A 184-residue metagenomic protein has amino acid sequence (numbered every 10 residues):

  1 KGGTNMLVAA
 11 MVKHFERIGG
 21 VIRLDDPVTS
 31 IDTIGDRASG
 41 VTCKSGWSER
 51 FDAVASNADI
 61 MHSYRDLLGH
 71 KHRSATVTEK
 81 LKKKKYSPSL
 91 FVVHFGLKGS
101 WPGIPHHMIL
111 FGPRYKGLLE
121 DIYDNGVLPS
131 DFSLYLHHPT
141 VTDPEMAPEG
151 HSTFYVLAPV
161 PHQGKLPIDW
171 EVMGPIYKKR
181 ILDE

Functional and structural regions predicted by a protein language model:
K1-K13, R23-D25, I168-Y177: Short beta-strand to alpha-helix junction loop
L7, F91, S152: Catalytic-loop motifs flanking and including active-site residues across diverse enzymes
V8, P88, K178-L182: Short, hydrophobic/amphipathic alpha-helical packing segments that form internal helix faces or helix-helix interfaces
G20, P27-P148: Mid-domain catalytic core of redox enzymes that form a hydrophobic substrate pocket/lid adjacent to a catalytic redox
Y135-L136, T140-E184: FAD-dependent oxidoreductase catalytic-site/capping-region signature
